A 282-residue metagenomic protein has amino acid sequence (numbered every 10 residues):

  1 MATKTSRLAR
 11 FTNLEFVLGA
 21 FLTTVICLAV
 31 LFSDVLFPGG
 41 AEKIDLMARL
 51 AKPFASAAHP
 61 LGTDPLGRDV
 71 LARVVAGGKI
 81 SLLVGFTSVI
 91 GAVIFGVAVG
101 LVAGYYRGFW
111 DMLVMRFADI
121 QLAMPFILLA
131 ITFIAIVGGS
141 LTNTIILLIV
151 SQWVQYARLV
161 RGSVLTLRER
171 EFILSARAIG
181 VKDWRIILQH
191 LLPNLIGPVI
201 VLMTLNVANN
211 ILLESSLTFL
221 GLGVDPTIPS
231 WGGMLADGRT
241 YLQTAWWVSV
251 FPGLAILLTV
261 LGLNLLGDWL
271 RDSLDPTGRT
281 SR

Functional and structural regions predicted by a protein language model:
M1-V97, L101-V102, G108-F109, A123 (+5 more regions): Gly/Trp-centered helix-boundary motif
A9, D69-A76, M112-D119, F133 (+6 more regions): Short amphipathic alpha-helical coupling elements at transmembrane boundaries
I26, L101, A130-A135, T144 (+4 more regions): Transmembrane alpha-helix boundary and packing residues in multipass membrane permease domains and related
P60, D64, V70, I94-F95 (+2 more regions): Generic hydrophobic transmembrane alpha-helix motif, especially the helices
R68-L83, T87, R107-M115, L165-E169 (+1 more regions): Amphipathic cytosolic juxtamembrane alpha-helices at the membrane-cytosol interface of multi-pass membrane transporters
K79, Q121, I134, G138 (+9 more regions): Residue-level hotspots within pore-lining transmembrane alpha-helices of multi-pass secondary transporters
I80-V84, V99, D111-M115, T142-I146 (+5 more regions): Short alpha-helical transmembrane interface motifs in multi-pass membrane proteins
F133-I136, L148, S163-V164, L205 (+2 more regions): Glycine-rich helix-loop "coupling/hinge" segments at transmembrane-helix boundaries in multipass transporters
